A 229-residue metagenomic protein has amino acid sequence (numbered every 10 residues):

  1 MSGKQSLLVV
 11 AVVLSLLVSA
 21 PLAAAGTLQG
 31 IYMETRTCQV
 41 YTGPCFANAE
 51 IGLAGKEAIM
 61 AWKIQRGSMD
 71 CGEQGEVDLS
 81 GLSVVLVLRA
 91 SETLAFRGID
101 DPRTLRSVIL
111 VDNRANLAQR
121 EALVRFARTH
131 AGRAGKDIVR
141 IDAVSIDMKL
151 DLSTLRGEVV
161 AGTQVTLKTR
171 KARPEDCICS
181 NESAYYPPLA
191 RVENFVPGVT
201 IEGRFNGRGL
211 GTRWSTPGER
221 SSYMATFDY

Functional and structural regions predicted by a protein language model:
M1-V10: Bacterial N-terminal signal peptides that target proteins for export
V9-S19: Bacterial N-terminal signal peptides
S19, Y32, Q39, K171-R173: Processing junctions and N-termini across compartments
A20-G26: Sec/Tat signal peptide C-region and signal peptidase I cleavage site
G26-I109: N-terminal Sec/ER secretory leader and immediately downstream segment of secreted/extracellular precursors
E73-V196: Mature extracellular/secreted ectodomains of secretory-pathway proteins
A172-Y229: Extended, charged low-complexity segments that frequently continue into or abut oligomerization scaffolds
